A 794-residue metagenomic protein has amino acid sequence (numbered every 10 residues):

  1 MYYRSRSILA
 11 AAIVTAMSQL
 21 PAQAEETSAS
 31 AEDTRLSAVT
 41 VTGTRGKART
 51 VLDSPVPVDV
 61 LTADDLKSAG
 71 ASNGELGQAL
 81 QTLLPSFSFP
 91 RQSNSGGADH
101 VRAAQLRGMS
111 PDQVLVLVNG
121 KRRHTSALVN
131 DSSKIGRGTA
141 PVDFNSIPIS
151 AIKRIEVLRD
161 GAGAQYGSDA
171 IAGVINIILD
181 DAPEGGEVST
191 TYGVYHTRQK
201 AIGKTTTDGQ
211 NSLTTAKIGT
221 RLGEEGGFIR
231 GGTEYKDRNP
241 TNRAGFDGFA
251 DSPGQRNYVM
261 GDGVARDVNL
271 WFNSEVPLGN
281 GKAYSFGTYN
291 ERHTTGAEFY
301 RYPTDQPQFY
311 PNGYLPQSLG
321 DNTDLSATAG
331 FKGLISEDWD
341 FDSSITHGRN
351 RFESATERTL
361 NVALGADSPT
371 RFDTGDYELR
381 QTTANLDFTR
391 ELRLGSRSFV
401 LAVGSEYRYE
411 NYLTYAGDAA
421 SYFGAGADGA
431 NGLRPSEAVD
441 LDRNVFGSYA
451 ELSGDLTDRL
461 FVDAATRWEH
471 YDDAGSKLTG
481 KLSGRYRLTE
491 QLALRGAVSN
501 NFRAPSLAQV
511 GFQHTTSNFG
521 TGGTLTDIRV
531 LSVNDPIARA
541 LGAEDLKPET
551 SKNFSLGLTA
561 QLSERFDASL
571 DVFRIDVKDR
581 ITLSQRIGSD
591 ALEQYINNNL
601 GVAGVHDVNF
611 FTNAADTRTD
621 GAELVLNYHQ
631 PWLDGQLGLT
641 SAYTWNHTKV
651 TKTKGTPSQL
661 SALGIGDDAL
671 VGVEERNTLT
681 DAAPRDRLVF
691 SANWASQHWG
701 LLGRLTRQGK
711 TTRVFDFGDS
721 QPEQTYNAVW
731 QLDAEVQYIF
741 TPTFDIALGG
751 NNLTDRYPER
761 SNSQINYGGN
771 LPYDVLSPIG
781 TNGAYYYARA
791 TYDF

Functional and structural regions predicted by a protein language model:
Y2-N73, G77-T82, F144-I147, T214-T220 (+6 more regions): N-terminal Sec signal peptide and the immediately downstream disordered periplasmic leader that contains the TonB box
E26, V403, F566-F715: Gram-negative outer-membrane beta-barrel transporters
S68, G77-A127, D169: Extracytoplasmic beta-strand/coil segments of soluble accessory domains associated with Gram-negative outer-membrane
R123, R137-S189: A beta-strand signature from Gram-negative outer-membrane beta-barrel systems, especially the internal plug domain
E184-E187, A201-F299, P303-N312, P316-D338 (+3 more regions): Transmembrane beta-barrel wall of Gram-negative outer-membrane proteins
D267, N322-D324, L433-V445, Q491 (+7 more regions): Outer-membrane beta-barrel signature, preferentially recognizing the C-terminal barrel domain of Gram-negative
Y314-T328, G333-D338, H347, T359-F461 (+3 more regions): Outer-membrane beta-barrel transmembrane domain signature of Gram-negative proteins, especially the mid-to-C-terminal
V577, H647-T648, L705-F715, Q737-F794: C-terminal beta-signal and adjacent terminal beta-strands/loops of Gram-negative outer-membrane beta-barrel proteins
